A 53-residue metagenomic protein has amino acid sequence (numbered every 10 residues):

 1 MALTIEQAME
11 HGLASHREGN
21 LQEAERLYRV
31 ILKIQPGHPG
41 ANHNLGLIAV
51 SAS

Functional and structural regions predicted by a protein language model:
V30-K33: Conserved structural position within tetratricopeptide repeats
